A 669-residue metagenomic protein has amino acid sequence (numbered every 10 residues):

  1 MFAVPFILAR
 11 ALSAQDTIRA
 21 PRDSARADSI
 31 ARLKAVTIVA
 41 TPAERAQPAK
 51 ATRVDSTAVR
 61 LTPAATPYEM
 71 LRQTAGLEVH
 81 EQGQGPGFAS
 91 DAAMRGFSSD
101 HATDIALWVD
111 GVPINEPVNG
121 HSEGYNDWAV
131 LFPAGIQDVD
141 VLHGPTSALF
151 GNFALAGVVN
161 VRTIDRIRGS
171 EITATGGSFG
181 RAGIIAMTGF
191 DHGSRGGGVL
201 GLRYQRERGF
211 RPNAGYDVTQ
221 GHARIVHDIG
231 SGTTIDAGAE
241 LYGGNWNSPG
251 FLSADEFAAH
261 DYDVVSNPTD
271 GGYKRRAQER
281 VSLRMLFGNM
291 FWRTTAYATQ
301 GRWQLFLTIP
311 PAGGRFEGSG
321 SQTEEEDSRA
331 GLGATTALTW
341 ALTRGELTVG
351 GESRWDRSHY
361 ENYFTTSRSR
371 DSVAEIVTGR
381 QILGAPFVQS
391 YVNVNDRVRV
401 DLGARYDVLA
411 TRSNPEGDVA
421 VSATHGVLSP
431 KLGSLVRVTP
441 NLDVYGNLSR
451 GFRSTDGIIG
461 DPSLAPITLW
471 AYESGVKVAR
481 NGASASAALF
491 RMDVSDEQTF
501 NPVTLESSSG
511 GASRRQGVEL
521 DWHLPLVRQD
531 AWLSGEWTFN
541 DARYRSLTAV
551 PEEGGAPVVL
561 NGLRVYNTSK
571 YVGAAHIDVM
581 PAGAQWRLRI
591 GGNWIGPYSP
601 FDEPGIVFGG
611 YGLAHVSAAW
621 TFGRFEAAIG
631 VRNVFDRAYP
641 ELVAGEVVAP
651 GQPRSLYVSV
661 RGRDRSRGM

Functional and structural regions predicted by a protein language model:
R22-M70, G87-D91, N119: N-terminal periplasmic "start-of-domain" segments of outer-membrane beta-barrel proteins
Y68, R72-E116: Extracytoplasmic beta-strand/coil segments of soluble accessory domains associated with Gram-negative outer-membrane
P113-H143, V161-R162: Short acidic/polar hinge/loop motifs at secondary-structure boundaries that mediate gating or recognition
D140, P145-T146, V158-F190, L202 (+3 more regions): Short strand-turn segments of transmembrane beta-barrel domains in outer membranes, especially the first one or two
S178-R206, R211-P249, D270-F291, W340-L342 (+1 more regions): Transmembrane beta-barrel wall of Gram-negative outer-membrane proteins
A186-G189, F291-I309, R437, D443-S449 (+2 more regions): Membrane-embedded beta-barrel scaffold of Gram-negative outer-membrane proteins
D228-Y242, G272-E416, L435-R437, S486: Face-selective signature of the C-terminal outer-membrane beta-barrel domain
L338-A341, V394-V400, V408-L409, R491-D493 (+3 more regions): Gram-negative outer-membrane beta-barrel transporters
